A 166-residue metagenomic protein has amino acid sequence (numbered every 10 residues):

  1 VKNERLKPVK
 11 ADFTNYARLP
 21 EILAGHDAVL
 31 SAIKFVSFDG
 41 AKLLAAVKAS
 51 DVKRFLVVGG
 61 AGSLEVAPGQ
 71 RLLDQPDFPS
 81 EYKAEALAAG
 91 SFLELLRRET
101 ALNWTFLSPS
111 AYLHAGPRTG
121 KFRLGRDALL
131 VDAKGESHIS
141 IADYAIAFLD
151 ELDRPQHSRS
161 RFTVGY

Functional and structural regions predicted by a protein language model:
V1-V52: NAD(P)H-binding glycine-rich loop region in Rossmannoid oxidoreductase-like domains and their noncatalytic homologs
N3, Y16, S50-R54, G62-Y166: Oxidoreductase cofactor-interface core, primarily capturing Rossmann-like NAD(P)-dependent enzymes
